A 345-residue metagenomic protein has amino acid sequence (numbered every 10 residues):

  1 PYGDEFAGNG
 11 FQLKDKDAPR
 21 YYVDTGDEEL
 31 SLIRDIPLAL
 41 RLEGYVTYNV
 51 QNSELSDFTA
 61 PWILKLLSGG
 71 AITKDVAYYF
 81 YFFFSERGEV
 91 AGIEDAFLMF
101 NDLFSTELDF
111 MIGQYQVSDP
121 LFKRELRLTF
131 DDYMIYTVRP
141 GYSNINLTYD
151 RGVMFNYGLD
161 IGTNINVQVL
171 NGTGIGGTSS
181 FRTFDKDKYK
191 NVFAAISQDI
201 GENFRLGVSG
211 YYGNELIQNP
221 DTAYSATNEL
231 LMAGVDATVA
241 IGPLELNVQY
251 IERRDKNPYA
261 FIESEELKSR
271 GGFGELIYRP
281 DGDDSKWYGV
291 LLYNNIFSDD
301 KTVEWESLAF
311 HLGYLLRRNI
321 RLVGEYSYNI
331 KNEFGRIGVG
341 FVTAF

Functional and structural regions predicted by a protein language model:
P1-E43: N-terminal periplasmic/intermembrane-space "pro-region" immediately following the signal or transit peptide
L32-Y48, S53-I175, K188-K190, S197-R205 (+4 more regions): Outer membrane beta-barrel
Q51-S56, S85-R87, P140-N146, S179-D185 (+4 more regions): Outer-membrane beta-barrel domain signature
E54-W62, V90-E94, L147-R151, K188-V192 (+4 more regions): Residues that define the transmembrane beta-barrel architecture of outer-membrane proteins
L64-L66, A96-L98, V153, A194 (+6 more regions): Membrane-embedded beta-strands of outer-membrane beta-barrel proteins, especially the hydrophobic/small aromatic
R127-Y133, T183-K188, Y224-A226, E263-K268 (+2 more regions): Flexible, surface-exposed loop regions and adjacent strand-edge segments of Gram-negative outer-membrane beta-barrel
D187, S197-D299: Detector for outer-membrane/organellar transmembrane beta-barrel domains, recognizing the amphipathic beta-strand
Q198, E333-F345: Outer-membrane beta-barrel "beta-signal"
